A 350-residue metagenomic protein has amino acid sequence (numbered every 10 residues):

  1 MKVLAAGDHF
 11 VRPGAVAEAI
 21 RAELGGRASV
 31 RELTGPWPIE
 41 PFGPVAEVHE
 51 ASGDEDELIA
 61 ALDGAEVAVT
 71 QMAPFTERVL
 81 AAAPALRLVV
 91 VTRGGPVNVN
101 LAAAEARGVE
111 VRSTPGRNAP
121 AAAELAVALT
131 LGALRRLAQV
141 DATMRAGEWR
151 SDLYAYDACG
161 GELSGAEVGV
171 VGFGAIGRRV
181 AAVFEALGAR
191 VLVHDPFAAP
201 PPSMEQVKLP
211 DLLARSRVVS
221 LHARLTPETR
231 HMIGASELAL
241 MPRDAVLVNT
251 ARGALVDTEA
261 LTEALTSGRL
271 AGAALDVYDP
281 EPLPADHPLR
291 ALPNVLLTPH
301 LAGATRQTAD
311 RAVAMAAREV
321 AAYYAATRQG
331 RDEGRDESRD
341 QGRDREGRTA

Functional and structural regions predicted by a protein language model:
M1-V67: N-terminal glycine-/charge-rich "phosphate-binding" loop or analogous flexible N-terminal tail
T34-I39, A186-P202: NAD(P)-binding Rossmann-fold cofactor-contacting core
M72: Short His-centered aromatic/hydrophobic patch
R107, P115-E167: Phosphate-binding beta-alpha-beta segment of Rossmann-like dinucleotide-binding domains, i.e., the NAD(P)
F173-G174: Glycine-rich Rossmann-fold phosphate-binding loop(s) that bind the pyrophosphate of adenine dinucleotide cofactors
G177-R178: N-terminal Rossmann-fold NAD(P) dinucleotide-binding loop
P196-P288: Rossmann-like adenosine-cofactor binding region
D244, T250-D332, R345-A350: Rossmann-like dinucleotide-binding domain for NAD(H)/NADP(H)
